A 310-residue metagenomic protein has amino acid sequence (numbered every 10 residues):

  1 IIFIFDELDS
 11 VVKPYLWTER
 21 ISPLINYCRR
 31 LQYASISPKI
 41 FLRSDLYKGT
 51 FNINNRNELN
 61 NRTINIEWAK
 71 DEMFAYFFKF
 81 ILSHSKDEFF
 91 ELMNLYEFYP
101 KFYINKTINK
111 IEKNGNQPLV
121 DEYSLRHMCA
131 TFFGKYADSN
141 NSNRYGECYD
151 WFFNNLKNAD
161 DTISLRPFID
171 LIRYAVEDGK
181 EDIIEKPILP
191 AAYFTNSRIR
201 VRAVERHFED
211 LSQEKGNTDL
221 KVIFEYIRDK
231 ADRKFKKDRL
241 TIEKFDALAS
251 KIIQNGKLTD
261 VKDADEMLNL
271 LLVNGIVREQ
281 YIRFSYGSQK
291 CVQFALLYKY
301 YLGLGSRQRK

Functional and structural regions predicted by a protein language model:
I1-I2, V11-Y15, N52-N55, T259-K262 (+1 more regions): P-loop NTPase nucleotide-binding core
L8-N143: The catalytic "switch" region of P-loop NTPases
V120-K310: C-terminal leucine-rich, beta-strand-based interaction scaffolds used for sensing/assembly
